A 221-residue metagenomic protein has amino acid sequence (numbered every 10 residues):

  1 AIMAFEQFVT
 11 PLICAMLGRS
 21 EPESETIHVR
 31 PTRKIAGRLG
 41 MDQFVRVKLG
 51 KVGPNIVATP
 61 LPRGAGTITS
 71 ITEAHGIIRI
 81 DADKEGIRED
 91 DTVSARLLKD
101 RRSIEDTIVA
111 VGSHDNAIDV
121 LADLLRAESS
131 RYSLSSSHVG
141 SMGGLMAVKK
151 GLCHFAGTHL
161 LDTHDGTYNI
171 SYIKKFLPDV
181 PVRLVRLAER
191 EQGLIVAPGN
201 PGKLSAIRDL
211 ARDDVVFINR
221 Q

Functional and structural regions predicted by a protein language model:
A1-E105: Flexible glycine/proline-rich
A1-F5, A110, S137, R220: Glycine- and other small-residue-rich loops at beta-strand/loop junctions that grip anionic moieties
D42, A74-H75, R190-Q192, D214-V215: Short, surface-exposed beta-edge/turn micro-motifs
D81, A197, R220: Residue-level recognition of the GNAT/N-acetyltransferase active site
D83, D115-N116, V139, P201: Short, surface-exposed acidic/glycine-rich loop or hinge patches that mediate macromolecular interfaces
E105-H114, R208-Q221: Short loop->beta-strand "edge-of-pocket" segments that line small-molecule binding or catalytic clefts across diverse
T107-S136, M146: Phosphate-binding glycine-rich loops and their immediate beta-loop-alpha structural context
A127-S205, D209: N-terminal segment of the mature folded domain
